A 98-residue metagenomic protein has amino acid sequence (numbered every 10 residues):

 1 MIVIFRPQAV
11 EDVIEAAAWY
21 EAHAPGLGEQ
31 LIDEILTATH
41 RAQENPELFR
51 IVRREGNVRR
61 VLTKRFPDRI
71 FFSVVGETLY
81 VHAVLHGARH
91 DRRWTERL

Functional and structural regions predicted by a protein language model:
M1-E34: Arg/Lys-rich, positively charged N-terminal/basic patches that mediate binding to nucleic acids
A16, N45, W94-R97: Residue-level signal for well-ordered alpha-helical positions
A18, P25, H40, E44-L48 (+2 more regions): Generic structural signal for secondary-structure transition and capping sites
E29-Q30, R50-V52, R93: Short, hydrophobic secondary-structure boundary micro-motifs
D33, T37-H40, A83: Generic alpha-helical structural context detector
T37, E44, L48-T78: Basic/aromatic recognition patch in beta-strand/loop cores that engages polyanionic ligands
F66-R69, S73-L98: Enriched for short, Lys/Arg-rich terminal
